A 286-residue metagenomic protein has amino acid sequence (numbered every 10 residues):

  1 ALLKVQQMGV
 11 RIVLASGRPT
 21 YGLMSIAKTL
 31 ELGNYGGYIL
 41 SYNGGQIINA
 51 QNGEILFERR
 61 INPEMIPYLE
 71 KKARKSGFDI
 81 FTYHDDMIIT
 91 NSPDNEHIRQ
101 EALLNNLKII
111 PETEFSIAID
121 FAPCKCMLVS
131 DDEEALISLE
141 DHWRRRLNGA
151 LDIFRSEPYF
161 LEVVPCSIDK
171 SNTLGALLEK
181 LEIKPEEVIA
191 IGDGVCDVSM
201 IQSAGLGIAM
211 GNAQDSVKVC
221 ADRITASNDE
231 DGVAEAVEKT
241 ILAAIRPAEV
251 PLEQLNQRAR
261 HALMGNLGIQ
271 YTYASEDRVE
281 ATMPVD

Functional and structural regions predicted by a protein language model:
A1, E162-I245: Mg2+-dependent phosphoryl-transfer enzymes with acidic/Ser/Thr/Gly-rich catalytic loops
L2-H97: Active-site phosphate-binding/coordination module
L23-A27, L139, W143, V217 (+1 more regions): Hydrophobic packing residues within well-ordered alpha-helices of enzyme cores
L30, Y35, N43, L147-G149 (+2 more regions): Short, structured coil segments at secondary-structure junctions
S41-N43, S76, A122, L263-L267: Short, basic and Ser/Thr-rich N-terminal targeting/leader segments
K72, S76-I191, V195-S199, S203: Conserved acidic, metal-coordinating active-site core of Asp-based, Mg2+-dependent phosphoryl-transfer enzymes
A243-D286: Terminal targeting signals and extreme-terminal segments of soluble enzymes
